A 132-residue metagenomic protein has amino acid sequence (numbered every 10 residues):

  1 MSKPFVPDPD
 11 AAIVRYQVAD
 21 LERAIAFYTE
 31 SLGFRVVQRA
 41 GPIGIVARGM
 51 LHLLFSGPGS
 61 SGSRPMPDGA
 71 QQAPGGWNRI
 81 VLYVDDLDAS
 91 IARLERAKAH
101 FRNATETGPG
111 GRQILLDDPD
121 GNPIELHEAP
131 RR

Functional and structural regions predicted by a protein language model:
M1-I13, R35-L82, I91-D117, E128-R132: Vicinal oxygen chelate
A24, Y28-T29, L94, G121: Conserved active-site tyrosine of GNAT-family acetyltransferases
P123-L126: Short glycine-/small-residue motifs
